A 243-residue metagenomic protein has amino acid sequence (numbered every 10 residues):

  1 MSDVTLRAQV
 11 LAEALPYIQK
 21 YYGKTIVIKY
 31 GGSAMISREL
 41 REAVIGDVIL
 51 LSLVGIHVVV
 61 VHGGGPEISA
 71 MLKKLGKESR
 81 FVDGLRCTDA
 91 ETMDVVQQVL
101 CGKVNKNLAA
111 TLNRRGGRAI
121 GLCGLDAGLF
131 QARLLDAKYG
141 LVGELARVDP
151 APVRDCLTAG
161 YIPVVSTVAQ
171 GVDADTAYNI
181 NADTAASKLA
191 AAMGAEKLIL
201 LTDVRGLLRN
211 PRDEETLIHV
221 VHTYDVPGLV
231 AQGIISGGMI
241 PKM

Functional and structural regions predicted by a protein language model:
M1-M243: Nucleotide/pyrophosphate-binding catalytic subdomain
